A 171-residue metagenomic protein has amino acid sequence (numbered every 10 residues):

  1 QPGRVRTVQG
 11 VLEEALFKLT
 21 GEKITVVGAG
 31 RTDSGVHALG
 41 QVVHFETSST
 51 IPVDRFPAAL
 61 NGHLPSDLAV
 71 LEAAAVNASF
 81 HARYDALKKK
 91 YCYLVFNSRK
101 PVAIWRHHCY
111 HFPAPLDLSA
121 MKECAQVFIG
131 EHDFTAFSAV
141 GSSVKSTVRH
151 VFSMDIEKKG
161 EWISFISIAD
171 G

Functional and structural regions predicted by a protein language model:
Q1-G171: Structured-RNA-binding interfaces characteristic of tRNA pseudouridine synthases
